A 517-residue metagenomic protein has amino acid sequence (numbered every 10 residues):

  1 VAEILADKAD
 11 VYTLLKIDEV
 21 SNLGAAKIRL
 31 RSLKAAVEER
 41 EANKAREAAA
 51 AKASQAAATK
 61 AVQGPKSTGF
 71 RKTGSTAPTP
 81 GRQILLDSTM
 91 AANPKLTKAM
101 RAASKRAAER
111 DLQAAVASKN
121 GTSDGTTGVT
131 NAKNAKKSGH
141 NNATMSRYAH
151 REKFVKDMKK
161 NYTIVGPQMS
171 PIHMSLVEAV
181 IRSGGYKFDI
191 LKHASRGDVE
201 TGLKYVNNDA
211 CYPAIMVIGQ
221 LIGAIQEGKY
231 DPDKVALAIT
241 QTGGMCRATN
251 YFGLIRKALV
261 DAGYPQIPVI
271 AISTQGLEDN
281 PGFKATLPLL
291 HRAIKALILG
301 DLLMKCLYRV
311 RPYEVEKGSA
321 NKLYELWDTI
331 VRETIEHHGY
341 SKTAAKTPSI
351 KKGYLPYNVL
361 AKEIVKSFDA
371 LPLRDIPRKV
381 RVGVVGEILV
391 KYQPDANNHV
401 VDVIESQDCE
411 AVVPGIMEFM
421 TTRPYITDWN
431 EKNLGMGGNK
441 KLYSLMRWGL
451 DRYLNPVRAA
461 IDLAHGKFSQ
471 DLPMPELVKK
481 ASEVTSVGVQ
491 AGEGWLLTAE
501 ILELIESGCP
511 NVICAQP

Functional and structural regions predicted by a protein language model:
V1-P517: An N-terminal assembly and electron-transfer interface module characteristic of large anaerobic redox and radical
